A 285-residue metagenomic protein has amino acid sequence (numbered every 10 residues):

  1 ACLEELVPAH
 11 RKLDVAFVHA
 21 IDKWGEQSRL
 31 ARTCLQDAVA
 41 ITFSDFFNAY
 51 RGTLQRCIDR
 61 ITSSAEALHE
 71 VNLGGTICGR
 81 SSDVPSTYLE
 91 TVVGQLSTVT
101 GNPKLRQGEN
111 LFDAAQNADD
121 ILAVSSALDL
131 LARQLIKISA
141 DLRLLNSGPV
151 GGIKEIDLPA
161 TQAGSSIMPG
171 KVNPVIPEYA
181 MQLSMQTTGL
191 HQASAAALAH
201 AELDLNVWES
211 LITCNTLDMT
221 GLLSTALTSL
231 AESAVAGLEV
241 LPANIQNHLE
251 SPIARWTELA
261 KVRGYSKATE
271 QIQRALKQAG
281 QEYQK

Functional and structural regions predicted by a protein language model:
A1: Glycine-rich active-site/cofactor-binding loop and its immediate structural neighborhood
E4, I41, D83, S210 (+1 more regions): Charge-dense, low-complexity intrinsically disordered segments
E5, A38, L68, V262-S266 (+1 more regions): Residue-level signal for short amphipathic helical patches enriched in basic/charged and nearby hydrophobic residues
E5-K12, A16-H19, D218, L222-T225: A non-catalytic, amphipathic alpha-helix used as a structural packing/dimerization or gating element in enzyme scaffolds
P8-V18, V39-S194: Internal glycine-rich alpha/beta core junctions
K23-A38, V71: Short, conserved phosphate-binding/catalytic loop or strand-edge motifs used in phosphoryl-/nucleotidyl-transfer
T33, T76, T257: Ser/Thr-centric signal marking residues that sit in or immediately flank functional binding/regulatory motifs
D113, N117, I121, A140 (+2 more regions): Catalytic-core signal marking the mid-to-C-terminal active-site face
